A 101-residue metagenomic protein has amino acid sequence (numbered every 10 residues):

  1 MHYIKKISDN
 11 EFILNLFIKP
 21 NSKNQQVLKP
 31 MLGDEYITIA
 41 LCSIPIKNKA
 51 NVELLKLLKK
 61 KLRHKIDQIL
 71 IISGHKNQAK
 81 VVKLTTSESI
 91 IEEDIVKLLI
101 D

Functional and structural regions predicted by a protein language model:
M1-V52, L70-K76, K80-D101: Contiguous, often N-terminal, cationic amphipathic patches that form binding interfaces
L55: Generic structural marker for isolated residues within well-ordered, non-membrane alpha-helices of soluble domains
K61: C-terminal catalytic core of tyrosine-transesterase DNA break-rejoin enzymes
K65-Q68: Short acidic capping loops at alpha-helix termini that bridge into adjacent secondary structure
